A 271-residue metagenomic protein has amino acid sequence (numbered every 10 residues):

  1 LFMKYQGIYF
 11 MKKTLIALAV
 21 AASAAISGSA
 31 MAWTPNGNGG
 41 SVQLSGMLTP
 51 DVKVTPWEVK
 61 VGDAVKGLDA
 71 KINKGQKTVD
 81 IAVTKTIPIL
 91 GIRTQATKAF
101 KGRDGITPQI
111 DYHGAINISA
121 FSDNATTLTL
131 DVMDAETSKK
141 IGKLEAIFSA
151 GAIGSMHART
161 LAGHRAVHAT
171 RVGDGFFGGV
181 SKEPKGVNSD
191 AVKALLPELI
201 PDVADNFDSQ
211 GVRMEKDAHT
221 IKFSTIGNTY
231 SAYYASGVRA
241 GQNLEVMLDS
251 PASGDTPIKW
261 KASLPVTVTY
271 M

Functional and structural regions predicted by a protein language model:
L1-A32, A194-I226: N-terminal leader/presequence-like segments
L1-R165, L248-K261, M271: Extreme N-terminal export signal peptides that direct proteins to the secretory pathway
I116, G211, Y234-V238: Generic alpha-helical secondary structure signal
S138-S224: Short helix-loop boundary/capping segments
T220, N228-M271: Long, compositionally biased interface segments
